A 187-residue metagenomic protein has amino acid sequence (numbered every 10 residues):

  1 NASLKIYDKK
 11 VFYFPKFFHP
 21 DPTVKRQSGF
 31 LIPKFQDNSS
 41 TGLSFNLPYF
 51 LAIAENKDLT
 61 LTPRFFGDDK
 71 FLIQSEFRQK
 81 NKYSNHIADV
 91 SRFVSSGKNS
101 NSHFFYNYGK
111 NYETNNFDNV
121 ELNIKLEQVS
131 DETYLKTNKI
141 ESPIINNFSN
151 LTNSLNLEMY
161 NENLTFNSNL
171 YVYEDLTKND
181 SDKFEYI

Functional and structural regions predicted by a protein language model:
A2-I187: Outer-membrane beta-barrel proteins and related beta-barrel translocases across Gram-negative bacteria
